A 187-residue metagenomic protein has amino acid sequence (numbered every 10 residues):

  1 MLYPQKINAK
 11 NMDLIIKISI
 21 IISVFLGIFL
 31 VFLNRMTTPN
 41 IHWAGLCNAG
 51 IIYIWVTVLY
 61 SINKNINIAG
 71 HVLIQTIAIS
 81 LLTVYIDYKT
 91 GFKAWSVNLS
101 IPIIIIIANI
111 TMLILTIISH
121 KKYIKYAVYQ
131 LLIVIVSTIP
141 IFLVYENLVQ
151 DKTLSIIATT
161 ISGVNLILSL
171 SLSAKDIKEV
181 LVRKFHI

Functional and structural regions predicted by a protein language model:
M1-V56, K178, V182-R183, I187: N-terminal topogenic module of multi-pass integral membrane proteins
I7-K10, V58-H71, I117-A127: Membrane-interface helix-boundary motifs at transmembrane edges
D13, M112-K125, N165-V180: Membrane-water interface at the C-terminal end of transmembrane alpha helices
I16-V24, W43-Y53, L73-L81, N98-L115 (+1 more regions): Hydrophobic alpha-helical transmembrane segments
F25-L30, I79-T83, V136-P140, N165: Alpha-helical transmembrane segments of multipass membrane proteins
G27-N48, I66-I68, I86-I104, L143-T159: Membrane-helix interface and helix-disruption motif detector
H71-T138, Y145: Membrane-proximal helix-loop-helix units in multi-pass membrane proteins
I133-I187: C-terminal membrane-adjacent module
